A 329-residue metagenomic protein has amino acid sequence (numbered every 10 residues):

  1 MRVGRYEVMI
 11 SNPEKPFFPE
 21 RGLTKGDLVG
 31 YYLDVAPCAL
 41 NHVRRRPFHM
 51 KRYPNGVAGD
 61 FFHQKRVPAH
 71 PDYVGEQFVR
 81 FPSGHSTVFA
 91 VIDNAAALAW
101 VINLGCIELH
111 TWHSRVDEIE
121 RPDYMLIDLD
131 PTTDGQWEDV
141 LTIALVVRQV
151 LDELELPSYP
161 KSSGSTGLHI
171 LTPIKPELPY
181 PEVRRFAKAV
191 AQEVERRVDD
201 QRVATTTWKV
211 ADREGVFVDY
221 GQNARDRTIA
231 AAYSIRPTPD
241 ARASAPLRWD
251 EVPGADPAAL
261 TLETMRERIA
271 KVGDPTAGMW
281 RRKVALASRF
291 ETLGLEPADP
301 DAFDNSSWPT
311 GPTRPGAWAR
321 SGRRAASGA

Functional and structural regions predicted by a protein language model:
M1-D123: Active-site loop/lid in soluble adenylation, ligation, and acyl-transfer enzymes
M1-G22, V29, L40, R44 (+3 more regions): C-terminal accessory nucleic-acid interaction domains of nucleic acid-metabolism proteins
D34, T142-Q149, R185-E193: Long, highly charged amphipathic alpha-helices
M50-Y53, S158-G164, T206-K209: Short beta-strand
A90-S163, I174-E182, A329: Signature for HUH/AEP ssDNA processing cores
P160-S165, L171, E177-P179, K188-R196: Conserved nucleotide-cofactor-binding alpha/beta core module
H169-K175, V216-Y220: A short beta-strand motif that forms the metal-chelation/ATP-contact edge of phosphoryl-transfer active sites
